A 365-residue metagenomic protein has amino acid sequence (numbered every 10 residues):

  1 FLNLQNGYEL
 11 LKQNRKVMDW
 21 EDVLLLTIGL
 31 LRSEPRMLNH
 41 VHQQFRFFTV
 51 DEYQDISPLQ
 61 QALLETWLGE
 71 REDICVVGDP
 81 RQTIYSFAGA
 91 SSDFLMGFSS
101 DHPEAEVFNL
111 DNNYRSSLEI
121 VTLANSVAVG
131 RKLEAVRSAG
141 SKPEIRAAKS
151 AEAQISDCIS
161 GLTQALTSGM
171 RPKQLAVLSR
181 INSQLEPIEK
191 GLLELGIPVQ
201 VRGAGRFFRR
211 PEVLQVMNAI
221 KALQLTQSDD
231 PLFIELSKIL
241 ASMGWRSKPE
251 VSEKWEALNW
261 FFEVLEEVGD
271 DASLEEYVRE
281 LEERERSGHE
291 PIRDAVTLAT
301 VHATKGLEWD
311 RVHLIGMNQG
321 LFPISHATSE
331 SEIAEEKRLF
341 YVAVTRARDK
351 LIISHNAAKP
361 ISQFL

Functional and structural regions predicted by a protein language model:
F1-M96, N112, S116: Conserved helicase NTPase motor core
L4, D19, T49, D73 (+12 more regions): Helical mechanochemical/support elements of P-loop NTPase systems and associated helical scaffolds
S57-Q61, Q184-P187, E308, I361: Short, well-ordered alpha-helical microsegments
E70-D73, D79-R81, D101-V107, G140-P143 (+5 more regions): Short glycine-/polar-rich loops that comprise or flank the Walker A/P-loop and associated switch/sensor motifs
V77-R81, A88-S92, N112-Y114, A124-N125 (+5 more regions): A short beta-strand-to-loop transition that corresponds to the Sensor-1 phosphate-sensing loop of AAA+ P-loop ATPases
P103-V107, D111-I197, L223-L225, W255 (+2 more regions): Helicase P-loop NTPase motor core
E189-G191, R210-F364: Conserved helicase C-terminal RecA-like lobe
V199-P211: A short glycine-rich beta-strand->turn/loop micro-motif centered on a GG-aromatic cluster
